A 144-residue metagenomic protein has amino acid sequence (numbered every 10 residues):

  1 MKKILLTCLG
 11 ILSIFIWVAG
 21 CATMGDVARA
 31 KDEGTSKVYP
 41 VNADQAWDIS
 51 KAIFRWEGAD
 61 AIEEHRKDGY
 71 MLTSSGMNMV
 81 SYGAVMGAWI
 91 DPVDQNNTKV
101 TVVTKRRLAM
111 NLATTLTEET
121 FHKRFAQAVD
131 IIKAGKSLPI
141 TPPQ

Functional and structural regions predicted by a protein language model:
M1-L9: Bacterial N-terminal signal peptides that target proteins for export
W17-G20: C-terminal motif of bacterial Sec signal peptides marking the signal peptidase cleavage site
A22-Q144: Ser/Thr-rich, low-complexity intrinsically disordered terminal regions
